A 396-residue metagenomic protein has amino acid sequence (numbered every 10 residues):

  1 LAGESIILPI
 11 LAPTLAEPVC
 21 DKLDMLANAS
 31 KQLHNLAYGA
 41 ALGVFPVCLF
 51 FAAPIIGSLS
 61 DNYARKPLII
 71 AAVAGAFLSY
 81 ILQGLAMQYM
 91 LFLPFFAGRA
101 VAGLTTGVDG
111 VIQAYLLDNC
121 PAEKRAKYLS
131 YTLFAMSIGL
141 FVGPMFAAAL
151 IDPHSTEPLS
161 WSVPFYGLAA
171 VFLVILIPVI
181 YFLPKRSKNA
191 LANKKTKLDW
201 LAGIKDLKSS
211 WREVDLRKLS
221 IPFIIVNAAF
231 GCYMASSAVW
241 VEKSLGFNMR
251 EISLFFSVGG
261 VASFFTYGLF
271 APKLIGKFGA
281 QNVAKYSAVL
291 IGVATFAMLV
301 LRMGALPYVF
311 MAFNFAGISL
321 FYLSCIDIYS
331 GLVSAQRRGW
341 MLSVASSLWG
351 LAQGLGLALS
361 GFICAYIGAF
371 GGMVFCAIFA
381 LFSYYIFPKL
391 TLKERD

Functional and structural regions predicted by a protein language model:
I10-N35, A235-E251: Short amphipathic helix-loop junctions that connect adjacent transmembrane helices in Major Facilitator Superfamily/SLC
G39-G57, S257-L269: Central cavity-lining transmembrane alpha-helices of secondary-active solute carriers, predominantly the Major
F51-A64, T266-A280, C364: Helix-to-loop junctions at the C-terminal end of transmembrane segments in multipass secondary transporters
A74-Y89, L290-R302: C-terminal ends and interior cores of transmembrane alpha-helices in multi-pass membrane transporters/permeases
L91-G107, L306-L320: Hydrophobic core of transmembrane alpha-helices in multi-pass small-molecule transporters, especially MFS/SLC-type
G98-M136: Cytoplasmic helix-loop-helix junction between adjacent transmembrane helices in 12-TM secondary transporters
S187-I221: Juxtamembrane intracellular "pre-TM" segments in multi-pass secondary transporters
Q281-C325: C-terminal transmembrane helical hairpin of 12-TM major facilitator-type secondary transporters
